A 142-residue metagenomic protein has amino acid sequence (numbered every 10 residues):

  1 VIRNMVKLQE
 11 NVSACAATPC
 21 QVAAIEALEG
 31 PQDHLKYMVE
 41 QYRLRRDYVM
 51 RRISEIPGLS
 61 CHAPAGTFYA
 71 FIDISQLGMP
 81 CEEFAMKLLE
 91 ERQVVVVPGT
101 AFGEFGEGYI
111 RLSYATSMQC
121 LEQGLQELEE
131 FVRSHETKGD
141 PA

Functional and structural regions predicted by a protein language model:
V1-A142: PLP-dependent class I/II
